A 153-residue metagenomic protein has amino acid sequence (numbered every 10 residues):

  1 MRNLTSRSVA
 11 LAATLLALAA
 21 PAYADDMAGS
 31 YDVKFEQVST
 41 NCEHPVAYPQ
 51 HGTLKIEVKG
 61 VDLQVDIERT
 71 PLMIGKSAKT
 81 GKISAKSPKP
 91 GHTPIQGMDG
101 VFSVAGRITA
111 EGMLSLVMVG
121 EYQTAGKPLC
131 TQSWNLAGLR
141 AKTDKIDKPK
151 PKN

Functional and structural regions predicted by a protein language model:
M1-L11: Bacterial N-terminal signal peptides that target proteins for export
A10-A19: Bacterial N-terminal signal peptides
A20-A24: Sec/Tat signal peptide C-region and signal peptidase I cleavage site
D25-I67, H92-I108, E121-L136, R140-D144: Short, solvent-exposed loop/hinge segments that bridge or flank secondary-structure elements
V61-P88: Interface amphipathic segments
A110-G112: Residue-level recognition of beta-strand termini and adjacent short loop/turns
K150-N153: Short, solvent-exposed mixed-charge patches
